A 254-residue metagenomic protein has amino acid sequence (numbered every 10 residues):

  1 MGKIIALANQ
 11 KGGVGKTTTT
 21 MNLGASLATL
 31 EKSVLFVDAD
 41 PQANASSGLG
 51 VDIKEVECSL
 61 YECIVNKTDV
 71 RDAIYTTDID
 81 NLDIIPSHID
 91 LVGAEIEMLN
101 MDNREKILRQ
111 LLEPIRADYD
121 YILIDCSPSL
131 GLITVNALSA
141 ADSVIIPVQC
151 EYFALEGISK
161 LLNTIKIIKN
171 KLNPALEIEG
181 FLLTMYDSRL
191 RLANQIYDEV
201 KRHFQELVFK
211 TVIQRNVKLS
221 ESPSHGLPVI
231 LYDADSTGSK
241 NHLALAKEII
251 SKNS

Functional and structural regions predicted by a protein language model:
M1-S254: P-loop NTP-binding core
